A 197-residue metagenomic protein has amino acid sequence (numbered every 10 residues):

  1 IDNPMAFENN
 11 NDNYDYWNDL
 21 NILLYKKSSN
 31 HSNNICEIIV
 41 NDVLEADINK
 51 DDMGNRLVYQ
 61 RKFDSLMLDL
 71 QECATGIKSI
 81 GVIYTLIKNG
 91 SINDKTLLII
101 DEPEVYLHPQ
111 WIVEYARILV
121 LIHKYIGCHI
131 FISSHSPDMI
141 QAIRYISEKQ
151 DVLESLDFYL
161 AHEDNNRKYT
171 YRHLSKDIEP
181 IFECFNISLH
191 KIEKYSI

Functional and structural regions predicted by a protein language model:
I1-K95, D151, D164-I197: Phosphate-coordinating catalytic segments in nucleotide- and nucleic-acid-processing enzymes
N89-S91, V105, E114-Y115: Flexible internal linker/loop segments at domain or repeat junctions
L97-I99: Walker B motif beta-strand of ABC-family P-loop ATPases
D101-P103: Walker B catalytic acidic pair
H108-P109: Conserved D-loop-proximal element of ABC-family nucleotide-binding domains
E114-I197: C-terminal lobe/lid and adjacent interdomain/linker elements of RecA-like ASCE P-loop ATPase modules
